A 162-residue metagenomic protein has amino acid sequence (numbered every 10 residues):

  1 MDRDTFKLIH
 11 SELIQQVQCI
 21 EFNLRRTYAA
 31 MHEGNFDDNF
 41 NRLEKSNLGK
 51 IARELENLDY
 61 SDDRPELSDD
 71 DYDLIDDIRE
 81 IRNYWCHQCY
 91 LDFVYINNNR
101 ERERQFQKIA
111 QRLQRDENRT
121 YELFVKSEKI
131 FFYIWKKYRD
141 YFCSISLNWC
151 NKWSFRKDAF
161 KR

Functional and structural regions predicted by a protein language model:
M1-R53, D69-D71, D76, H87 (+2 more regions): Amphipathic alpha-helical interface elements
L48, Y60-D63, K152, A159: Short linear motifs in intrinsically disordered/low-complexity regions
N57-D70: Short, solvent-exposed, charged loop/turn and helix-capping segments that join or cap alpha-helices on peripheral
D70-I134: Charge-enriched, short contiguous segments at helix-coil
E101-K108, R115, Y133-R162: Sequence termini and other peripheral, non-core segments
